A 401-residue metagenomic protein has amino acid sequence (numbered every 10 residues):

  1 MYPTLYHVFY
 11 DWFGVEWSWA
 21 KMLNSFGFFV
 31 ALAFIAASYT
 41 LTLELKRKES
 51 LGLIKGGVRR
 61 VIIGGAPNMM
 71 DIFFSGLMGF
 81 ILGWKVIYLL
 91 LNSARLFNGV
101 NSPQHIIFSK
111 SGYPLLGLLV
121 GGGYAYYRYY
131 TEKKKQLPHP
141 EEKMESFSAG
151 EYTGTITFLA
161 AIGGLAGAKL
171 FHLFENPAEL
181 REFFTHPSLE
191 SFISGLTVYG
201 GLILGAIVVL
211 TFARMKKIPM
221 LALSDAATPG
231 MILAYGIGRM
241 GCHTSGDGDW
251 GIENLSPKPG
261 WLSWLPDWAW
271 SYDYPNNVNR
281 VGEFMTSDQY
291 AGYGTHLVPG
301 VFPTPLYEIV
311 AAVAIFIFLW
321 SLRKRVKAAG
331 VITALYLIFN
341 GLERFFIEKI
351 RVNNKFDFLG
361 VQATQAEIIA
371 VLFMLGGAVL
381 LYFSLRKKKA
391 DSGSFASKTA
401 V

Functional and structural regions predicted by a protein language model:
M1-V401: Hydrophobic, membrane-interfacing alpha helices
